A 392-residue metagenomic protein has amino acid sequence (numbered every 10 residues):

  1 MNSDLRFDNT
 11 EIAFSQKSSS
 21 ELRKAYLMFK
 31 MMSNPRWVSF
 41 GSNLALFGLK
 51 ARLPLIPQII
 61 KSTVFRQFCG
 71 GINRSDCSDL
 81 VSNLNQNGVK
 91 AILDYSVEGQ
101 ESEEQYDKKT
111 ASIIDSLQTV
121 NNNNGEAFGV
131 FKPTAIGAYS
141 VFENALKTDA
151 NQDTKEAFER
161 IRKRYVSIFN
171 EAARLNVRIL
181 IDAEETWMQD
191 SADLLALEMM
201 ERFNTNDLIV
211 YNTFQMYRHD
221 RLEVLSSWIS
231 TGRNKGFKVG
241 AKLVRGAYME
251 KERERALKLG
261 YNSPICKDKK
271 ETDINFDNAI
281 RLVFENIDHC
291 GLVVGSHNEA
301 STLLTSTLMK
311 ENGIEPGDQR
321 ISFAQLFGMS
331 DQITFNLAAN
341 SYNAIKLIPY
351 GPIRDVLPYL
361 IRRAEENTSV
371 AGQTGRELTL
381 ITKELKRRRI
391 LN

Functional and structural regions predicted by a protein language model:
M1-N392: Positively charged, amphipathic and often flexible ligand-engagement surfaces
